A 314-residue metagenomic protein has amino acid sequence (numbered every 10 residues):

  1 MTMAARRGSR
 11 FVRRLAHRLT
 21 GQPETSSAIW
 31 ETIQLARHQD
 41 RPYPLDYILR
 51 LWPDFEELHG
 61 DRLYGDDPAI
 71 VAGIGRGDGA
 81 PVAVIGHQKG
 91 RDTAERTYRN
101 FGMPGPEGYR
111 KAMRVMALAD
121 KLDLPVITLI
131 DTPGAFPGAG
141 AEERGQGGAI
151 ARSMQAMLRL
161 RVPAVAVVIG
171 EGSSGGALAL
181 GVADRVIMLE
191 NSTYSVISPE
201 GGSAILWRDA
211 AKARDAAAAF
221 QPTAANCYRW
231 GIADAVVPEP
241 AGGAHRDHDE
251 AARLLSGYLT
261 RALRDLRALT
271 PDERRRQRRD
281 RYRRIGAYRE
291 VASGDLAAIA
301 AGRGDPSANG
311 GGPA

Functional and structural regions predicted by a protein language model:
M1-P81, G86-K89, H245, D249-A314: Intrinsically disordered, low-complexity segments enriched in small/flexible residues
L35, R96-M103, P137, G242-R246: Short coil/turn segments at secondary-structure junctions
R50-D54, L58, Y64-D66, A72 (+2 more regions): Glycine-rich beta-alpha loop segments
V71, G77, V84, N100 (+5 more regions): Short glycine/serine/threonine-biased micro-segments
I130-T260, R264, A268: Conserved catalytic cores of soluble enzyme domains, especially glycine-rich substrate-binding beta-alpha loops
